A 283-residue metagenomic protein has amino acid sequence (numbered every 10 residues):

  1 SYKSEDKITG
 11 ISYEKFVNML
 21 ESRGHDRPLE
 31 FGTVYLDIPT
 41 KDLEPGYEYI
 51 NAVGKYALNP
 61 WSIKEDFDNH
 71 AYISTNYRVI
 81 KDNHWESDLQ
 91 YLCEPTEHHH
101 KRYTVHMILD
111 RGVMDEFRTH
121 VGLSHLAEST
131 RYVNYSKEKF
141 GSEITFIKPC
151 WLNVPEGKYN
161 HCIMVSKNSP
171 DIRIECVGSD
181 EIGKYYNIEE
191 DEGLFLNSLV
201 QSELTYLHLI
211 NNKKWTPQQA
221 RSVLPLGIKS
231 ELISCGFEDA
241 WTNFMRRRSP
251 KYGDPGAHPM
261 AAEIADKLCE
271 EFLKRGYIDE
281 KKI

Functional and structural regions predicted by a protein language model:
S1-I283: Family-specific signature for flavin-dependent thymidylate synthase
